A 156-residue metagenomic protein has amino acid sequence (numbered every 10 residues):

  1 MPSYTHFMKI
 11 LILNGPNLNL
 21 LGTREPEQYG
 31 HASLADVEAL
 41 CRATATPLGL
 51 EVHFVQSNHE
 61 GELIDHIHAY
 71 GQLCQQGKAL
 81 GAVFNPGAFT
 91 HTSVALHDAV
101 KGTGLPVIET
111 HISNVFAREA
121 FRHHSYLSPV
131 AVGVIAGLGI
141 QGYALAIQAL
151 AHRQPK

Functional and structural regions predicted by a protein language model:
H6-L11: Extreme N-terminal starter segment of soluble prokaryotic enzymes
P16-L18, G87-T90, S113-V115: Short glycine-rich anion-binding loops that position phosphate/pyrophosphate groups of nucleotides and phosphorylated
E27-T46: Short catalytic helix/loop segments, enriched in acidic residues and glycine and frequently bearing histidine
E51-G61: Short beta->alpha junction loops
Y70-A82: Short acidic/histidine-rich motifs immediately flanking catalytic phosphotransfer sites in two-component signaling
H91-L105: Short Gly/Thr/Asp-enriched flexible loops that form oxyanion-binding sites at enzyme active sites
K101-R118: Short, acidic/small-residue loops that bind anionic groups at enzyme active sites
A136-K156: A charged, well-structured terminal subsegment
